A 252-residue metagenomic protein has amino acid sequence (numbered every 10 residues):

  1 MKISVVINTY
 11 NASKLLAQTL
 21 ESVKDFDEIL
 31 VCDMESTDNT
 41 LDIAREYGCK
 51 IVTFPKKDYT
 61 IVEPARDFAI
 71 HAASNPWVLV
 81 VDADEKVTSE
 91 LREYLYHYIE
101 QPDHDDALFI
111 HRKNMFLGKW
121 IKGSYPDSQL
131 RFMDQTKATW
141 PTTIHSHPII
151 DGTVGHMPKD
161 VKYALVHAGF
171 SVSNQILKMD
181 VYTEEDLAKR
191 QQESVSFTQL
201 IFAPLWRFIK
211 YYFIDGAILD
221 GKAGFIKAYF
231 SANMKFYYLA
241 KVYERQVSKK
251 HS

Functional and structural regions predicted by a protein language model:
K2-S4, E28: Cell-envelope/extracellular polymer assembly enzymes that use nucleotide-activated donors
V6-D25: Short, well-formed alpha-helical segments that are part of the catalytic scaffolds of diverse glycosyltransferases
A17, D38-Y47, E90-L91: Acidic helix N-cap motif at the loop->helix transition within catalytic regions of sugar-transfer enzymes
S22, D33-D42: A conserved acidic beta->alpha catalytic loop
F26-S36, V52-T53, A83: Short beta-strand/loop segment that forms part of the nucleotide-sugar
L41-S74: Conserved donor nucleotide-binding strand/loop of the catalytic core
E63-P64, I70, V81, T88-S248: Catalytic-site signature of metal-activated, phosphate-bearing donor transferases, centered on the GT-A/GT-A-like
V78: Short aromatic/hydrophobic "clamp" motif used to bind/position activated sugar donors
